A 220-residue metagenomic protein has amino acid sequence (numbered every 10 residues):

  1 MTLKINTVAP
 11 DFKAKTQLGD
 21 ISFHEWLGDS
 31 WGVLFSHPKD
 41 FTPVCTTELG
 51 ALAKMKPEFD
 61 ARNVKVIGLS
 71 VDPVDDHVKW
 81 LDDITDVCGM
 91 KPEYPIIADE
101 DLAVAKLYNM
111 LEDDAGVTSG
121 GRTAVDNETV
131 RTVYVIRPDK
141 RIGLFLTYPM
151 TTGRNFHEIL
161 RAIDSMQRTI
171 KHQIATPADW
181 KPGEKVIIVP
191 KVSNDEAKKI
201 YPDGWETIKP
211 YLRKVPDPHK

Functional and structural regions predicted by a protein language model:
M1-K220: Chalcogenol-based redox active-site neighborhoods
